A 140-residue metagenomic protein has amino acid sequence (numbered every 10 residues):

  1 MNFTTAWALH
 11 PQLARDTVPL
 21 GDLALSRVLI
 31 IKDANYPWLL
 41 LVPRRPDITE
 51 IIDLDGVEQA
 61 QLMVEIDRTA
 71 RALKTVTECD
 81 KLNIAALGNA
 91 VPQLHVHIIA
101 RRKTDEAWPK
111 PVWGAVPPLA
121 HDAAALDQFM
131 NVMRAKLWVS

Functional and structural regions predicted by a protein language model:
M1-S140: HIT superfamily nucleotide-processing domains
